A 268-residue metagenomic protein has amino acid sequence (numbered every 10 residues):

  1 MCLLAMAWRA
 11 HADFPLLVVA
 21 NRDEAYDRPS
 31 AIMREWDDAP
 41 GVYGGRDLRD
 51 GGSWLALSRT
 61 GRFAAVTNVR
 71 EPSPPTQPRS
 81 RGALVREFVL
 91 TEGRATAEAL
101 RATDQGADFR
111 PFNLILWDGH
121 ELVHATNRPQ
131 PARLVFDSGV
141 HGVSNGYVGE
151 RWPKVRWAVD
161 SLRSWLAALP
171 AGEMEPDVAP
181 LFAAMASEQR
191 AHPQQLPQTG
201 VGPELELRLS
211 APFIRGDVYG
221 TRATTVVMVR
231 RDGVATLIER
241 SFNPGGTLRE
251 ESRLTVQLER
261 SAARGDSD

Functional and structural regions predicted by a protein language model:
M1-D268: N-terminal nucleophile
